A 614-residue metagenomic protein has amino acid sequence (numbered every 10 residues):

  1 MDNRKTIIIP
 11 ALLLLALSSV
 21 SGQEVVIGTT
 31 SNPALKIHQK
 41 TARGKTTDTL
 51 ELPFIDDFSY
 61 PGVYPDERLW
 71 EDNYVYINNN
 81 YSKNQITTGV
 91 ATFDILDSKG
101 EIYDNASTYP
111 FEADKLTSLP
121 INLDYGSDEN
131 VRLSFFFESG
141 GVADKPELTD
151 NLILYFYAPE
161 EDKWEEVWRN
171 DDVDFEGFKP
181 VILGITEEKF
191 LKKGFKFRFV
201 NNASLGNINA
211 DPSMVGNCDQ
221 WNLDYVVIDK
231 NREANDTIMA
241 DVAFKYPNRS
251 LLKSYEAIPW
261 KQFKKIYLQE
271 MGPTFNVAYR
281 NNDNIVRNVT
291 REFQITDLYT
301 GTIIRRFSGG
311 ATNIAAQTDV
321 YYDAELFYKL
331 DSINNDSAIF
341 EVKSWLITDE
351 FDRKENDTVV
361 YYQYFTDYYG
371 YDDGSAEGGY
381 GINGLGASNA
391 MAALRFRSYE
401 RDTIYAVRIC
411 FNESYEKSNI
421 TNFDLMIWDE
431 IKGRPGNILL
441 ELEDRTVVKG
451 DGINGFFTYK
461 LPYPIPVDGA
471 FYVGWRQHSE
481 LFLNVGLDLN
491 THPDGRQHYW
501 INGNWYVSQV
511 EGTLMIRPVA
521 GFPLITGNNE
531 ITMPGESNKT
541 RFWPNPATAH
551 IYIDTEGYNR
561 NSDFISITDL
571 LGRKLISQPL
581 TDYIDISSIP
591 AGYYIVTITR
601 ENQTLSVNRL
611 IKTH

Functional and structural regions predicted by a protein language model:
I9, S21-G22, F423, I427-W428 (+2 more regions): C-terminal outer-membrane/trafficking sorting elements
E24-V25, Q39-K45, L50-Y103, E147-T149: Extracellular glycan-recognition surfaces and repeat-rich motifs
D72-S127, N222, Y380-N383: Surface-exposed, low-complexity/disordered Ser/Thr/Gly/Pro/Asn-rich loops and linkers
A106-D128, K179-I182, G386-S398, G455-F456: Short beta-strands within extracellular/lumenal beta-sheet-rich domains
E112, S204-D229: Extracellular carbohydrate recognition
V215-Y225, R476-I525: Short, surface-exposed beta-strand/loop patches at domain edges that form aromatic-rich interfacial subsites
A234-S254, T366-A392, M515-W543, E556-Y558 (+1 more regions): Residue-level detector of functionally pivotal "anchor" positions at catalytic/ligand-binding pockets or at interdomain
K417-D494: Aromatic- and Gly/Pro-enriched, solvent-exposed loop/edge beta-strand patches characteristic of beta-rich domains
